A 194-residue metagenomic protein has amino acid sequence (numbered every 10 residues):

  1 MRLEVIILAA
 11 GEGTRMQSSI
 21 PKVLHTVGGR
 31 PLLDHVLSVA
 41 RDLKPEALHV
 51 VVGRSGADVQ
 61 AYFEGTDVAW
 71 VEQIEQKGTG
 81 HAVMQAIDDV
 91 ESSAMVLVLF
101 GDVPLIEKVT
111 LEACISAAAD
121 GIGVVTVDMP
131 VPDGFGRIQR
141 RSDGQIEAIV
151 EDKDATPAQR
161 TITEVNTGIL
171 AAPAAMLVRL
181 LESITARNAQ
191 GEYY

Functional and structural regions predicted by a protein language model:
M1-E4, R30-A113: Conserved N-terminal catalytic core of the sugar/cofactor nucleotidyltransferase
M1-S18: N-terminal nucleotide-binding beta1-loop-alpha1 segment
I20-T26, I184-R187: Short glycine-enriched, charge-decorated loop/helix-capping segments at active-site entrances that position
T26, L105, A171: Short aromatic/basic micro-patch
V109-D133: Conserved donor-nucleotide/metal-binding helix-loop-beta segment in metal-dependent transferases, i.e., the alpha-helix
P132-R137, N166-T167: Glycine-rich phosphate-binding loop of ATP-grasp-fold ATP-dependent ligases
Q139-I146: Short acidic-glycine loop/turn motifs at beta-strand connectors
E147-Y194: Catalytic-core segments of class I nucleotidyltransferases/pyrophosphorylases that form NMP-activated intermediates
